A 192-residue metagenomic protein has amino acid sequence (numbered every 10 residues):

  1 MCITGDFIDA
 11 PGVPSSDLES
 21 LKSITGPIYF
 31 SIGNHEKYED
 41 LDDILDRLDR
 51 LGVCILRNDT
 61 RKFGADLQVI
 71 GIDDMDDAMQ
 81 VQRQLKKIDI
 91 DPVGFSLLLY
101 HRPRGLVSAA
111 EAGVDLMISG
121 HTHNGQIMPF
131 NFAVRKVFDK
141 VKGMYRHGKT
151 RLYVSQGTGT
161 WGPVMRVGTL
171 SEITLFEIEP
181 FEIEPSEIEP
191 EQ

Functional and structural regions predicted by a protein language model:
M1-E182, E191: Soluble catalytic domains of enzymes that build or remodel membrane lipids, polysaccharides, and related
S186-I188: Short, intrinsically disordered C-terminal tails of secreted or membrane-associated proteins
